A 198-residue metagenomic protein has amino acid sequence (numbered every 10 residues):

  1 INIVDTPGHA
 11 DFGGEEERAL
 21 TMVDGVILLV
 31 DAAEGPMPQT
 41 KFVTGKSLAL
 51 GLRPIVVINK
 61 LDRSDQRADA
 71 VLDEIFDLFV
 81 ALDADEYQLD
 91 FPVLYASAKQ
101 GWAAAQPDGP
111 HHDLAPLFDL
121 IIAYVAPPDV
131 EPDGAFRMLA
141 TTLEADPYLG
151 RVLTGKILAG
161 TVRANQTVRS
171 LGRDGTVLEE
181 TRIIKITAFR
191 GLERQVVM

Functional and structural regions predicted by a protein language model:
I1-M198: Structural and coupling elements of P-loop NTPases
